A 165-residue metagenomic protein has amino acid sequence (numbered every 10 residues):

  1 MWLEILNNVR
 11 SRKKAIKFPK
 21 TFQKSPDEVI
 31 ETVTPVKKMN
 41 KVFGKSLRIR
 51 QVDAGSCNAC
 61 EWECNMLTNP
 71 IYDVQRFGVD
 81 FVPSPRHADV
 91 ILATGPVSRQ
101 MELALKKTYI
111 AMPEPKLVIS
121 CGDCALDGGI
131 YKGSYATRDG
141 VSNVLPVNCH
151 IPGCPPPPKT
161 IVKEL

Functional and structural regions predicted by a protein language model:
M1-A59, M66, P70-V74, V82 (+4 more regions): Iron-sulfur (Fe-S) cluster-binding modules
G55, P96-S98, C124, P156: Short glycine-rich anion-binding loops that position phosphate/pyrophosphate groups of nucleotides and phosphorylated
G78-H87: Short acidic low-complexity segments
F81, A93, S98-E102: Metallocofactor- and cofactor-centric catalytic cores in central/energy metabolism, strongly enriched
D89-V90, L117: Structural motif
A104-I119: A short, gly/pro- and small-residue-rich
L126-S142: Glycine-rich, charge-decorated loop segments at or immediately adjacent to ligand/cofactor-binding or catalytic sites
